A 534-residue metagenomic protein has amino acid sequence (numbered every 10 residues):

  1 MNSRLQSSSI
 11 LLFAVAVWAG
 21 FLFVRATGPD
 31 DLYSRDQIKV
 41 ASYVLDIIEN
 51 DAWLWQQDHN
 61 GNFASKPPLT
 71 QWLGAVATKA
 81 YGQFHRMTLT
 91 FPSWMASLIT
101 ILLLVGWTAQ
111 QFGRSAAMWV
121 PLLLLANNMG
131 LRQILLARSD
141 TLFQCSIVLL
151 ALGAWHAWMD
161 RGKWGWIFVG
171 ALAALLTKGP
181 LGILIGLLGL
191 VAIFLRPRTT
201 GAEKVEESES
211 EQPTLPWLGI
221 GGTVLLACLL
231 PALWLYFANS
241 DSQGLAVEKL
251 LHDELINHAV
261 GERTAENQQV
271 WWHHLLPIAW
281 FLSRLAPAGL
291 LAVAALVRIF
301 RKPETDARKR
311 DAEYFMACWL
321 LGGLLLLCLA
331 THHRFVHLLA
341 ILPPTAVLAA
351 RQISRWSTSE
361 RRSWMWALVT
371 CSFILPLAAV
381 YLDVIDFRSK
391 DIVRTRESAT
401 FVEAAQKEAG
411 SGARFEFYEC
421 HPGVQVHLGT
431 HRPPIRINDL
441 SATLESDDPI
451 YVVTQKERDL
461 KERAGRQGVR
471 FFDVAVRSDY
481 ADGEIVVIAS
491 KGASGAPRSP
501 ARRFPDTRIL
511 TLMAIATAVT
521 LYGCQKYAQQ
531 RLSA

Functional and structural regions predicted by a protein language model:
F21-A26, K39-N62, L69-W72, V76 (+2 more regions): Extracytosolic helix-loop segments that constitute the early lumenal/periplasmic catalytic or substrate-binding loops
S42-D46, N50, V169, G182-A312 (+2 more regions): Transmembrane-lumen/periplasm boundary regions of multi-pass, lipid-linked membrane glycan transferases
P68, W72, G82-I99, A137: Loop-to-helix entry region of an early transmembrane alpha helix in multi-pass inner-membrane enzymes
T90, M129, L135-F143: Short acidic/glycine- and proline-prone juxtamembrane loop motifs at membrane-interface regions of multi-pass membrane
F91-F112, L149: Transmembrane-helix motifs of polytopic, lipid-linked glycan transferases
Q110-R114, L150-W166, A174, I353: Membrane-interface transmembrane helices that cradle and orient dolichyl/undecaprenyl
I353-D383, D506-M513: Signature aromatic-anchored transmembrane alpha helix within multi-pass, membrane-resident enzymes that catalyze glycan
L375-A493: Short periplasmic/luminal acceptor-recognition loop of GT-C membrane glycosyltransferases, typified by
